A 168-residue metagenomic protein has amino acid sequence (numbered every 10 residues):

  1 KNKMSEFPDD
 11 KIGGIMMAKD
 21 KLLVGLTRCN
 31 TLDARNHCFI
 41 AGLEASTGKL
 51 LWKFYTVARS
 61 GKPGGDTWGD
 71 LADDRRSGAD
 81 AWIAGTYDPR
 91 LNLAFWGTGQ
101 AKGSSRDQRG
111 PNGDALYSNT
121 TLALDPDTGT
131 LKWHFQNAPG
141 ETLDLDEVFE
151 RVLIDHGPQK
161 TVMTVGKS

Functional and structural regions predicted by a protein language model:
K1-S168: Noncatalytic, solvent-exposed loop/strand surfaces of beta-propeller-type extracellular/periplasmic domains
